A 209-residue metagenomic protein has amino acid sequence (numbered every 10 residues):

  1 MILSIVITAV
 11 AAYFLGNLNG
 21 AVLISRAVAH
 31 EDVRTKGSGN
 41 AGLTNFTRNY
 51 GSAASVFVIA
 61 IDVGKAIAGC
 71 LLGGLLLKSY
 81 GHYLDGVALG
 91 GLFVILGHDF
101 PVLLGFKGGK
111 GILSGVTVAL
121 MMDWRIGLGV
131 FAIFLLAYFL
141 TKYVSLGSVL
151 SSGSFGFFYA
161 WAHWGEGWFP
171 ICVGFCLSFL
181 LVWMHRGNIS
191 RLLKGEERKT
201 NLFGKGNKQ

Functional and structural regions predicted by a protein language model:
I2-V28: N-terminal signal-anchor transmembrane alpha helix
S4, T8, A54-A60, G64-V102 (+3 more regions): Nucleotide and nucleotide-moiety/phosphate-recognizing core
A12-N17, V94-H98, F134-Y138, L177-M184: Alpha-helical transmembrane segments of multi-pass membrane proteins
A21-I24, G97-K107, F134-T141, R186-S190: C-terminal ends of transmembrane helices
V22-A53, S190-Q209: Cytosolic, membrane-interface loops and tails of multi-pass inner-membrane proteins
E31-G42, L103-V116, Y143-S151: Short, non-helical or kinked segments that cap or interrupt transmembrane helices
N45-S52, G73-L77, F93, G97 (+2 more regions): Interfacial segments of multi-pass membrane proteins
L128, V144-S151, E166-L177: Loop-to-transmembrane alpha-helix initiation sites
